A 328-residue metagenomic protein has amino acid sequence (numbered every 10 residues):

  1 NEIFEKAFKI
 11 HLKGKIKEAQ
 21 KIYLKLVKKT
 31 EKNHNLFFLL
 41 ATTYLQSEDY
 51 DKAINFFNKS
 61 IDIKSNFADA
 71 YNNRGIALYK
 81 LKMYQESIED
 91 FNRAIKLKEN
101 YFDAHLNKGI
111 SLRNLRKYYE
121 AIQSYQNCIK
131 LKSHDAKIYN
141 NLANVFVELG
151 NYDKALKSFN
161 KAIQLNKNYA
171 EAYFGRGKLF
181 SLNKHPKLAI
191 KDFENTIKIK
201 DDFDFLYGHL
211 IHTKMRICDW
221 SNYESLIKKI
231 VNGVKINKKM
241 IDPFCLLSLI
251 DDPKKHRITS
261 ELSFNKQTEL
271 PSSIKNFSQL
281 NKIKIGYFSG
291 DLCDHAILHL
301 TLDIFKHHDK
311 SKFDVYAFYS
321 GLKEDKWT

Functional and structural regions predicted by a protein language model:
N1-T328: Alpha-helical solenoid repeat scaffolds of the TPR/TPR-like class and their adjacent stem/linker regions that mediate
